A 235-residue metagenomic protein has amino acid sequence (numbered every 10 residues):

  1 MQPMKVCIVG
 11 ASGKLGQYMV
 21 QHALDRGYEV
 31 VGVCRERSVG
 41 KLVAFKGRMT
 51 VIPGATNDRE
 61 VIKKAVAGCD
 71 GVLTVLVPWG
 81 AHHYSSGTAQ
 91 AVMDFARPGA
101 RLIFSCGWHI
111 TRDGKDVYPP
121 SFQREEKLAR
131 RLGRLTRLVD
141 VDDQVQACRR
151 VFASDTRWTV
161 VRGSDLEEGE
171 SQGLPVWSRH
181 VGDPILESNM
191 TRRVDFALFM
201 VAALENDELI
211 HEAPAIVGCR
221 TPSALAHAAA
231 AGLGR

Functional and structural regions predicted by a protein language model:
M4-Y28: N-terminal Rossmann NAD(P)H-binding glycine-rich loop of SDR-like oxidoreductase domains
V33-R37, A55-T56: N-terminal Rossmann-fold cofactor-binding loop
T50-C69: Conserved Rossmann-fold cofactor-binding substructure of NAD(P)-dependent oxidoreductases
G68, V72-T111, Q146-A147: NAD(P)-cofactor binding segment of oxidoreductase domains
Y84, D142-D143, E187-V201, E212: Substrate-positioning beta->alpha
R112-D116, S154, E168-W177, A203-E212: Glycine/proline-rich active-site loop of Rossmann-fold NAD(P)-dependent oxidoreductases
C148-G169: Conserved beta-loop-beta element that borders a ligand/cofactor-binding pocket
W158, A203-A226: Core catalytic loop region at the nicotinamide-binding pocket of NAD(P)H-dependent oxidoreductases
